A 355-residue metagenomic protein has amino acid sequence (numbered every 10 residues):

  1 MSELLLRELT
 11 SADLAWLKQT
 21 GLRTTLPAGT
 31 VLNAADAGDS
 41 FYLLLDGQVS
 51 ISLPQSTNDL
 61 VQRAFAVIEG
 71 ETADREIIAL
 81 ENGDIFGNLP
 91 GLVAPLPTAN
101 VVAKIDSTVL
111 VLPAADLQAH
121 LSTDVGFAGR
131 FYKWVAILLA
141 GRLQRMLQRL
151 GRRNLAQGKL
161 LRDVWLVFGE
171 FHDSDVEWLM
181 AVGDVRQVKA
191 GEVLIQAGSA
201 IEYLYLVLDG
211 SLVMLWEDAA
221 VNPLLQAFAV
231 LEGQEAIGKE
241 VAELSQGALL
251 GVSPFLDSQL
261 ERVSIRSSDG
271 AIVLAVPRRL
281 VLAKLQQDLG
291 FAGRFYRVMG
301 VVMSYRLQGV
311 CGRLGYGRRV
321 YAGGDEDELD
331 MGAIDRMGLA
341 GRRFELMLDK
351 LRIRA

Functional and structural regions predicted by a protein language model:
M1-T30, R145-A190: Cyclic nucleotide-binding regulatory module and flanking cytosolic helices
L4, D13, A66-Y132, A229-R297: Cyclic-nucleotide recognition modules
T30-A37, L194-S199: Short phosphate-coordinating micro-motif centered on Lys-Gly-acidic
N33, S50, Q118, I195 (+3 more regions): Nucleotide phosphate-binding site architecture
A37, P54-S56, G91, A114-A115 (+4 more regions): Surface loops and adjacent helix of pleckstrin homology
D39-E71, N82-G83, G191, E202-E235 (+1 more regions): Glycine- and acidic-residue-biased ligand/ion/polar-headgroup-sensing regions
L139, L143-L155, M303, L307-R319: Short alpha-helical interdomain "coupling" segment at the junction between an upstream regulatory sensor module
V167-D209, P223-Q226, V230, E240-A242 (+2 more regions): Phosphate-/nucleic-acid-contacting segments
